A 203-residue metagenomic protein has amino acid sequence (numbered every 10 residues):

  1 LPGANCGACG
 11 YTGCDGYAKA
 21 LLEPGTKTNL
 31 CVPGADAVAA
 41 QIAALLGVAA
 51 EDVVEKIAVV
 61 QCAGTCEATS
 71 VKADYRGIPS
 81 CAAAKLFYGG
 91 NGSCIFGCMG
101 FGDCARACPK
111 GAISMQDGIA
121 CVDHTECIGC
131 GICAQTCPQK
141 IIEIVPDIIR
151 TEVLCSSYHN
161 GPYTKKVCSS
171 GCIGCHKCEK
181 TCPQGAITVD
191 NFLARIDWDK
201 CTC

Functional and structural regions predicted by a protein language model:
L1-T181, G185: Ferredoxin-type iron-sulfur electron-transfer modules and their immediate structural context
A120-D123, L193-D197: A generic structural motif
N160, D190-R195: Cys/His-clustered metal-coordination modules, chiefly Zn-binding fingers
